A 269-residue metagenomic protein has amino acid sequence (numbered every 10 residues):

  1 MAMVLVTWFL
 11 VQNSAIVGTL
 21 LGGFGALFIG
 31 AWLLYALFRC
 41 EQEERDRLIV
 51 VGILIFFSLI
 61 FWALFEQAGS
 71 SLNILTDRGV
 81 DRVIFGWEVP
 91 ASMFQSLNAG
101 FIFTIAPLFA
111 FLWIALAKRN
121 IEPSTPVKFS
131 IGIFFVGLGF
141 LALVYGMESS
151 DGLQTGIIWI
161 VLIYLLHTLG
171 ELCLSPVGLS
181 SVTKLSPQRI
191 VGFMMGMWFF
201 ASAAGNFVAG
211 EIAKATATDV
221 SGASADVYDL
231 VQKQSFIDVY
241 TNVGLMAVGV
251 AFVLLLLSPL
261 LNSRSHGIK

Functional and structural regions predicted by a protein language model:
M1-N73, R78-V83, W113-R119, V239 (+1 more regions): Intracellular loop-helix junctions on the cytosolic face of multi-pass helical membrane proteins
V50-A63, A91, F101-T183, P187-P259: Membrane-embedded alpha-helical bundles of multi-pass transporters/translocases, especially carrier/permease families
